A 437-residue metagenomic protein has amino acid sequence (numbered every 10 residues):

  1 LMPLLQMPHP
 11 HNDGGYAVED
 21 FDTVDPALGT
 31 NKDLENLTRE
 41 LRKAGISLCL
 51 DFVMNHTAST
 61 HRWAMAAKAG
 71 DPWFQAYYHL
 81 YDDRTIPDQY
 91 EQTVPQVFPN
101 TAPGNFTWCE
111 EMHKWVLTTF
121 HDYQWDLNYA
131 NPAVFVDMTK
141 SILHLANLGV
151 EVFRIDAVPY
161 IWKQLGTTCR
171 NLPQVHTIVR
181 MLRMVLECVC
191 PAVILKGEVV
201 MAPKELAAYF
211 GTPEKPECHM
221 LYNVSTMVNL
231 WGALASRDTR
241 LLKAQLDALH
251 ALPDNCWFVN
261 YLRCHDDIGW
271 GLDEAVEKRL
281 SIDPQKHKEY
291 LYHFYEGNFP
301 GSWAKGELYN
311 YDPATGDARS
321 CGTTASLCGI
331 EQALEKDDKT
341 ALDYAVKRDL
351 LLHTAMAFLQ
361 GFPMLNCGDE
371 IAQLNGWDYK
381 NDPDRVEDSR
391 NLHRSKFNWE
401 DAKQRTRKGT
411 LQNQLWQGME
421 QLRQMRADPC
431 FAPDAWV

Functional and structural regions predicted by a protein language model:
L1-V437: Active-site and adjacent substrate-binding regions of carbohydrate-active enzymes
